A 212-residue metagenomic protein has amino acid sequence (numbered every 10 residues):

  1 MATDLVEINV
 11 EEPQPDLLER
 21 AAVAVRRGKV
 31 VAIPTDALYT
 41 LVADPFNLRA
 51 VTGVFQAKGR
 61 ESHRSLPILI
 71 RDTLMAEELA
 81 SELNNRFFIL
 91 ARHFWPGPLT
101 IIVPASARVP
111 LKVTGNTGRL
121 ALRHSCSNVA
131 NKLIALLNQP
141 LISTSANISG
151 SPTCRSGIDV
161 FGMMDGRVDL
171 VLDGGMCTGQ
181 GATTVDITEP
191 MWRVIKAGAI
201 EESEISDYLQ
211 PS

Functional and structural regions predicted by a protein language model:
M1-S212: Active-site-adjacent structural elements in enzyme catalytic cores
